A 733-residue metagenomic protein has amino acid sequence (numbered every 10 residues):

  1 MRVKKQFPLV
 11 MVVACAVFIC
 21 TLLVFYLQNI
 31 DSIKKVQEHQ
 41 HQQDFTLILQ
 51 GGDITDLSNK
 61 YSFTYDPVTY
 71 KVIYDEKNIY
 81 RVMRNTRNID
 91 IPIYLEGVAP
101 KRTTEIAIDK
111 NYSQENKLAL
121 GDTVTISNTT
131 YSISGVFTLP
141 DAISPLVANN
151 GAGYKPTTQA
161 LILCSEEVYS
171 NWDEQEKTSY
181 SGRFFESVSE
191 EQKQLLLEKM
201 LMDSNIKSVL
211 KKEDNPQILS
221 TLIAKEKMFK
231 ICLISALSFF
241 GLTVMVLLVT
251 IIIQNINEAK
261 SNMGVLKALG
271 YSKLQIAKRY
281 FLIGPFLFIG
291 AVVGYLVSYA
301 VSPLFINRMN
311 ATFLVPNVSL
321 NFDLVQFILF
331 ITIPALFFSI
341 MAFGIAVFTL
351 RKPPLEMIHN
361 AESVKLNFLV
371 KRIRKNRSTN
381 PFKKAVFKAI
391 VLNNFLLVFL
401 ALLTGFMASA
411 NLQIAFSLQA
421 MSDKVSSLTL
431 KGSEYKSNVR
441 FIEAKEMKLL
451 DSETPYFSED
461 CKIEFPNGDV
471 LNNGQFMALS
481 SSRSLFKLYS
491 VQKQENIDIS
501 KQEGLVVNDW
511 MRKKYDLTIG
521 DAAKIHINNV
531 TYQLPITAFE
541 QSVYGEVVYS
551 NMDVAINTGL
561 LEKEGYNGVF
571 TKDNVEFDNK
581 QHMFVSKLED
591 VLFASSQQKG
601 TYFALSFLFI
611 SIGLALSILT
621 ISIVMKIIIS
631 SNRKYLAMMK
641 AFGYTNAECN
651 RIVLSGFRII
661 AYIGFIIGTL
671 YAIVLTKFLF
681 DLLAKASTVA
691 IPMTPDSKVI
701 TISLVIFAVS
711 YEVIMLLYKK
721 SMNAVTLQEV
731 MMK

Functional and structural regions predicted by a protein language model:
V3-D31, A224-G264, G284-S298, I328 (+5 more regions): Hydrophobic alpha-helical transmembrane segments of multi-pass inner-membrane transport and secretion
Q6, I30-I33, Q37, N78-N88 (+10 more regions): Peri-transmembrane interface segments
V24, Y61-K101, N128-P140, S458-I499 (+1 more regions): The feature marks short, hydrophobic/small-residue-biased sequence motifs that occur predominantly
T46-I48, P381-K513, I519-D521, I525-H526: Juxtamembrane segments of multi-pass membrane proteins
Y94-E166, I497-M552: Hydrophobic secondary-structure segments that place a key small or acidic residue at a functional site
I251, S298, F327-N367, T701-K733: C-terminal membrane-exit region of the final transmembrane helix in multipass inner-membrane proteins
G270, I276, G643, E648-C649: Glycine/proline-centered hinge or cleavage motifs at structural transition points of membrane proteins
V292-L329, I663-E729: Short helix-loop junctions at transmembrane helix boundaries
